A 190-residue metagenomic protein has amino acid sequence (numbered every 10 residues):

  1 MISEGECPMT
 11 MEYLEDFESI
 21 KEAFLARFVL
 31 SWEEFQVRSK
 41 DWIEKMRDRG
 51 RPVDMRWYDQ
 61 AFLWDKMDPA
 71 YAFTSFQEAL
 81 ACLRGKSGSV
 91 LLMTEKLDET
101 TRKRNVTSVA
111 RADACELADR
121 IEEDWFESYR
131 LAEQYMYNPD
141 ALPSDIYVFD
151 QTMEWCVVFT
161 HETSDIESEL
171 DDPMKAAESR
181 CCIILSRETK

Functional and structural regions predicted by a protein language model:
I2-K190: Structured alpha/beta or helical-core interaction and ligand-binding surfaces enriched in interleaved
